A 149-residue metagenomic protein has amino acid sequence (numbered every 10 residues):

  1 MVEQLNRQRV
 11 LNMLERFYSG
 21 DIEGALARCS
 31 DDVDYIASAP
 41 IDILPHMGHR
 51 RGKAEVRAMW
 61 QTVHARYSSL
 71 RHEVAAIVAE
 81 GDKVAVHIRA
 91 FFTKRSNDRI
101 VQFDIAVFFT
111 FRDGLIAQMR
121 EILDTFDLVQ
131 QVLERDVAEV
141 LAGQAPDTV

Functional and structural regions predicted by a protein language model:
M1-L5, H64-V149: A beta-strand edge to alpha-helix "cap/lid" segment located at domain peripheries
V2-D34, R135, V149: Short acidic-aromatic low-complexity motifs
Q8, N12, A27, A58 (+2 more regions): Charged/polar, solvent-exposed surface patches and flexible loops
V10, R28-C29, K53, W60 (+3 more regions): Short linear sequence motifs
V10-M13, A25-L26, V33, G52 (+4 more regions): Hydrophobic pocket/interface hotspot
L11-D21, I43-M47, V63-R66, H87: Short, mixed-charge, low-aromatic patches
S30-G81: A solvent-exposed, acidic/Ser-Thr-rich amphipathic alpha-helical stretch
